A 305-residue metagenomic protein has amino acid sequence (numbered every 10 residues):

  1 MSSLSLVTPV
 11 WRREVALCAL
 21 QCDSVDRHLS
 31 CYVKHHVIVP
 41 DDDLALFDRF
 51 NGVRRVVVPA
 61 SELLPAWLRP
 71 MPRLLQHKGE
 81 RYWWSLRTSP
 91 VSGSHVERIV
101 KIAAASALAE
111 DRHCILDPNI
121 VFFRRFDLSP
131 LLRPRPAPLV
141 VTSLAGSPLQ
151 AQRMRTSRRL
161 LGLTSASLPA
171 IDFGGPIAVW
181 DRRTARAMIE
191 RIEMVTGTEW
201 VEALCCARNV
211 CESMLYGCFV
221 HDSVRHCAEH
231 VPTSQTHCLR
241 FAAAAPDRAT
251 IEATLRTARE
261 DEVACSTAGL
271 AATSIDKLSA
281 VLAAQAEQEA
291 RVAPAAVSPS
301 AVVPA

Functional and structural regions predicted by a protein language model:
M1-D23: N-proximal low-complexity "stem/linker" segments adjacent to membrane-targeting elements
A16, D42-D48: Short, charged/polar "capping" segments at the starts of alpha-helices and the immediately preceding loops
D23-Y32: Short, acidic, metal-binding catalytic loop of nucleotide-sugar glycosyltransferases
H36-P40: Short internal beta-strands
L46-S106: Active-site-proximal specificity loops/subdomain of glycosyltransferases
V100-L139: GT-A fold catalytic core of metal-dependent nucleotide-sugar glycosyltransferases, centered on the diacidic
F126-E202: Conserved catalytic core of nucleotide-sugar-dependent glycosyltransferases
E193-A305: A glycosyltransferase accessory/donor-loop signature
